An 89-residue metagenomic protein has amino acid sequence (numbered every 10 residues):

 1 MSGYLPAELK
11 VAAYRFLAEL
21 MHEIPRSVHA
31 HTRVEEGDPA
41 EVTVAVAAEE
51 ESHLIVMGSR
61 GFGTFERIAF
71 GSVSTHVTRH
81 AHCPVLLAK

Functional and structural regions predicted by a protein language model:
M1-I55: Charged, low-complexity cytosolic intrinsically disordered regulatory segments
A45-K89: Gly/Ser-rich helix-loop-strand patches that form or flank binding pockets for ribonucleotide-derived cofactors
